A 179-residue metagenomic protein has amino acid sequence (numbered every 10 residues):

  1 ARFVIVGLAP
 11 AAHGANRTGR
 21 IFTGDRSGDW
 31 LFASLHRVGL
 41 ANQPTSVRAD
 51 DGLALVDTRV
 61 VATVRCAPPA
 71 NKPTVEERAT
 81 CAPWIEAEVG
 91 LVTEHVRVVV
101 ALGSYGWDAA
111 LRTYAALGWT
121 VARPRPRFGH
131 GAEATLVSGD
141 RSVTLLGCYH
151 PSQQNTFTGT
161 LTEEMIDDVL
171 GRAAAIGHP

Functional and structural regions predicted by a protein language model:
A1-P126, H130-A132, S138-P179: A polyanion-binding, active-site-adjacent surface
